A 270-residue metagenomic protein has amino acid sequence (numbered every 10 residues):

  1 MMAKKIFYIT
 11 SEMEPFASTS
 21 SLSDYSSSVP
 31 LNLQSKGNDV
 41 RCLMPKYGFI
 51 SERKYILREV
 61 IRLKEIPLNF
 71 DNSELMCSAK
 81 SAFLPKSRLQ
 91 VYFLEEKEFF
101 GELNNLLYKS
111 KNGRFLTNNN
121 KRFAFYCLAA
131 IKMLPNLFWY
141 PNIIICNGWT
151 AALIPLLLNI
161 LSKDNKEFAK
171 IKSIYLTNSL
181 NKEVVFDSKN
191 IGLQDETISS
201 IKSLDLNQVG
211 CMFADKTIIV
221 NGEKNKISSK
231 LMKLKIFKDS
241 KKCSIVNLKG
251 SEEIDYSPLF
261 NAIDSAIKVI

Functional and structural regions predicted by a protein language model:
M2-I270: Catalytic cores of nucleotide-sugar-dependent glycosyltransferases that transfer UDP/GDP/TDP-activated
